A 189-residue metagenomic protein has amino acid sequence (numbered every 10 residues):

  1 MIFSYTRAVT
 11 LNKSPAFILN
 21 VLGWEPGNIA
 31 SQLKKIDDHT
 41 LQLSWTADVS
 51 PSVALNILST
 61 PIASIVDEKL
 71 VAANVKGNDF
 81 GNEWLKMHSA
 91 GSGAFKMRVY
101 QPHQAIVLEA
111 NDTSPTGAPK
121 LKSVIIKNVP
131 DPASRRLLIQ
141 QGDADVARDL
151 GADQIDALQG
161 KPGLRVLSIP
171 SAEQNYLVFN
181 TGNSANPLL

Functional and structural regions predicted by a protein language model:
M1-P15, Q32, S44, K86 (+1 more regions): Extracytoplasmic/periplasmic ligand-capture domains
N20-N74: Surface-exposed binding/hinge segments that line and control ligand-binding clefts or catalytic entry sites
N28, A90-S92: Short, conserved clusters of charged catalytic residues that mark active-site and nucleotide-handling motifs
S50, K76, V129-D131: Alpha-helix capping and helix-coil boundary motifs
K76-F80, N186-L189: Low-complexity, polar-biased intrinsically disordered regions enriched in Pro/Ser/Thr/Gly
D79-M87: Short aromatic-glycine motifs in intrinsically disordered, low-complexity regions
